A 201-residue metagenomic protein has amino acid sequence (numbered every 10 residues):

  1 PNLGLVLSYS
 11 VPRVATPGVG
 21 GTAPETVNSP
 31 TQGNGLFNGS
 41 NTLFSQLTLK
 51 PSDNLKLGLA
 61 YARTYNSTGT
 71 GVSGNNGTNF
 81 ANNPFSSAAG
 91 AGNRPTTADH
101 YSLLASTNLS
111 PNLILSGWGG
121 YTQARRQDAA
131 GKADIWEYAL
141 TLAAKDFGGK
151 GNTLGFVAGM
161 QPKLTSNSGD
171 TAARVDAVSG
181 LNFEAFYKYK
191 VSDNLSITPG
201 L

Functional and structural regions predicted by a protein language model:
P1, S45-L49, L103-T107, L140-A144 (+1 more regions): Residues on the lipid-exposed face of transmembrane beta-strands in outer-membrane beta-barrel proteins
P1-T48, L181: Aromatic- and glycine-enriched pocket-lining scaffold segments that form the walls of small-molecule binding clefts
N2-L7, L43, D53-L59, N66-T68 (+4 more regions): Repeated loop/turn-to-beta-strand initiation elements of outer-membrane beta-barrel proteins
L7-V11, L59-R63, G117-Y121, L140 (+2 more regions): Transmembrane beta-barrel strands of outer-membrane/channel proteins
R13-P17, Y65-G71, P84, Q123-A129 (+2 more regions): Gram-negative outer-membrane beta-barrel proteins
G33-G39, V72-F85, A91-T97, D128-W136 (+1 more regions): Replace "Gram-negative outer membrane beta-barrel proteins" with "bacterial and organellar outer membrane beta-barrel
N41-S45, D99-L103, W136-L140, L154 (+1 more regions): Hydrophobic, lipid-facing positions within transmembrane beta-strands of outer-membrane proteins
T141-L195: C-terminal hydrophobic structural anchor segments that stabilize assembly/packing rather than catalytic chemistry
